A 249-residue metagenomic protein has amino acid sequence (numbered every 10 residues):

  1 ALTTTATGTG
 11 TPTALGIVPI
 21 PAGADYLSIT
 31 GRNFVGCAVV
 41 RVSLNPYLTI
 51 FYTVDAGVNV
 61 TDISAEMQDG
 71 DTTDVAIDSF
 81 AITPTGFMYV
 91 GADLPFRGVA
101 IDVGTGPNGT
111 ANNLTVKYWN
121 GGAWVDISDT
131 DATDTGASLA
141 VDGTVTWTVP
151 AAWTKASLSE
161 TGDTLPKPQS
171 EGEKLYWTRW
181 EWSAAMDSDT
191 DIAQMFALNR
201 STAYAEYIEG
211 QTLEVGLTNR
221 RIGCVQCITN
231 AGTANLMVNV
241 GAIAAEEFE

Functional and structural regions predicted by a protein language model:
A1-G8, N45-P84: Disordered, acidic Ser/Thr/Pro-rich linker "stalks" and the adjacent N-terminal cap of the next globular domain
A1-G8, Q194-Y204, C227-E249: C-terminal interaction-tip segments
L2-P21: Surface-exposed ligand/attachment interfaces on beta-rich extracellular proteins
A22-A24, R32-C37, N108-A111, A231-G232: Short proline/glycine-enriched turn/loop motifs at strand-loop junctions of beta-rich domains
A22-L27, R97-V99, T154-A184, L217-T233: Noncatalytic modules at the cell exterior or secretory-pathway interfaces, chiefly beta-strand-rich lectin/adhesion
F34-L44, N113-Y118: Short, surface-exposed beta-strand/strand-loop-strand elements in extracellular ectodomains
F87-S170: Extended, beta-strand-rich, solvent-exposed assembly scaffolds of outer structural proteins
Y207-T218: Noncatalytic accessory or regulatory domains flanking protease catalytic cores in secreted, cell-surface, and selected
